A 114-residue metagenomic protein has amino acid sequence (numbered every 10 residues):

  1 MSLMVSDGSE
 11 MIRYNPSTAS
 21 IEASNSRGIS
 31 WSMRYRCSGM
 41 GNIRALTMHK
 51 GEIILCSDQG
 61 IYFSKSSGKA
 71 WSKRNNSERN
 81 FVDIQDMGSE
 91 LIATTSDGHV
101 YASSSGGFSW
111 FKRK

Functional and structural regions predicted by a protein language model:
M1-K114: Extracellular glycan-interacting surfaces
